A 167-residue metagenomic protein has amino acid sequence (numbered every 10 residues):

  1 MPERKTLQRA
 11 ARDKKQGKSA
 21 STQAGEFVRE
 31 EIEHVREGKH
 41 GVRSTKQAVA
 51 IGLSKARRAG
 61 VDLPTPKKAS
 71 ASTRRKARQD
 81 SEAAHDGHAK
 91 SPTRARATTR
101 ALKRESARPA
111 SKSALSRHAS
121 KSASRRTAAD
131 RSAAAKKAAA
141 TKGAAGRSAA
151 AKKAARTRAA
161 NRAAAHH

Functional and structural regions predicted by a protein language model:
M1-H167: A charge-rich, low-complexity, intrinsically flexible signal that marks solvent-exposed coils, linkers, repeats
